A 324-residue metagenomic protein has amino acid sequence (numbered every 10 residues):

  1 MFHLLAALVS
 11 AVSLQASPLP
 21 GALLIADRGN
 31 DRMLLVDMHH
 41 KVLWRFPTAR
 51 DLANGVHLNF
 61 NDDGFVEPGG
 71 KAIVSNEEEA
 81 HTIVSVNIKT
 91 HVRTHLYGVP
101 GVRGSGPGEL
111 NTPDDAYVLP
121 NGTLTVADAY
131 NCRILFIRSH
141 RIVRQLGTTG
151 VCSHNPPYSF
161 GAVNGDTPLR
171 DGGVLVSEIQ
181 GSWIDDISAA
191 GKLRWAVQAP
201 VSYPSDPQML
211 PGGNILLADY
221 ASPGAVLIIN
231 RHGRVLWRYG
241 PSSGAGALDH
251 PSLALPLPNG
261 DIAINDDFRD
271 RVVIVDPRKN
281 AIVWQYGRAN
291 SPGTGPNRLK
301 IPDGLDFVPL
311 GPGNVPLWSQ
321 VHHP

Functional and structural regions predicted by a protein language model:
M1-A7: Sec-dependent signal peptide recognition, specifically the positively charged N-region followed immediately by
V12-P324: Histidine-/acidic-rich catalytic cores in large beta-rich domains
